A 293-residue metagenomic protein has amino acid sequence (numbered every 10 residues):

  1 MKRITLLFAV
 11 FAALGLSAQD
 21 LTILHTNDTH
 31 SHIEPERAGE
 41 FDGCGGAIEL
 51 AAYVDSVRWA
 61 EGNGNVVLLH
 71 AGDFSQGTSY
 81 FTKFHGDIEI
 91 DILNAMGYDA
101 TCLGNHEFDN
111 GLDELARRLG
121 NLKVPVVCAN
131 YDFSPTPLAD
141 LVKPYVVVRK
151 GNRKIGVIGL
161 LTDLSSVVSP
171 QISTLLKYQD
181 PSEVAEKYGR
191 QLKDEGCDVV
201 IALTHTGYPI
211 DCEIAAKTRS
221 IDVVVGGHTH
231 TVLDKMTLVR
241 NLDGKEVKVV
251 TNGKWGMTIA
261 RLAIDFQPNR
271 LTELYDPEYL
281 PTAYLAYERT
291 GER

Functional and structural regions predicted by a protein language model:
M1-I4: Positively charged n-region of N-terminal signal peptides that target proteins for export
A9-S17: Hydrophobic h-region of N-terminal signal peptides that target proteins for export in Gram-negative bacteria
A18-L285: Acidic, metal/ion-coordinating pockets
G291-R293: Charged, amphipathic alpha-helical linkers/stalks
